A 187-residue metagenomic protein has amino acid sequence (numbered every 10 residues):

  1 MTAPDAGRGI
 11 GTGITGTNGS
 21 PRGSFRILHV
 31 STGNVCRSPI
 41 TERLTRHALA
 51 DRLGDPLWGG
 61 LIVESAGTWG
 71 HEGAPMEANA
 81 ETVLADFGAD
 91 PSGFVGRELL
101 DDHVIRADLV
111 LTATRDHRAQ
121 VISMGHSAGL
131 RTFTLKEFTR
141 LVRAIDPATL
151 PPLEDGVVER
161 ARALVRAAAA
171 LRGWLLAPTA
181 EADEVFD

Functional and structural regions predicted by a protein language model:
T2-A107, D116-A119, S123-A128: Conserved active-site segments centered on acidic
T2-R8, T17-G19, I122-D187: Phosphate-binding/catalytic loops
R115-D116, E137: Beta-hairpin (beta-strand-turn-beta-strand) motif
